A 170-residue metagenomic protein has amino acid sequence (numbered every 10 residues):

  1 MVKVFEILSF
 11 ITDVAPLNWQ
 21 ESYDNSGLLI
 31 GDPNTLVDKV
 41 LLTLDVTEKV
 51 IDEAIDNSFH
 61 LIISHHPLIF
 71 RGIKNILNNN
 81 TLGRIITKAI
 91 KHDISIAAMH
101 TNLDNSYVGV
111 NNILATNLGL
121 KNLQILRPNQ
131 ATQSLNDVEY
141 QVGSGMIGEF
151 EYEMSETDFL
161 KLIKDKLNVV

Functional and structural regions predicted by a protein language model:
M1-V170: Hydrophobic structural segments
